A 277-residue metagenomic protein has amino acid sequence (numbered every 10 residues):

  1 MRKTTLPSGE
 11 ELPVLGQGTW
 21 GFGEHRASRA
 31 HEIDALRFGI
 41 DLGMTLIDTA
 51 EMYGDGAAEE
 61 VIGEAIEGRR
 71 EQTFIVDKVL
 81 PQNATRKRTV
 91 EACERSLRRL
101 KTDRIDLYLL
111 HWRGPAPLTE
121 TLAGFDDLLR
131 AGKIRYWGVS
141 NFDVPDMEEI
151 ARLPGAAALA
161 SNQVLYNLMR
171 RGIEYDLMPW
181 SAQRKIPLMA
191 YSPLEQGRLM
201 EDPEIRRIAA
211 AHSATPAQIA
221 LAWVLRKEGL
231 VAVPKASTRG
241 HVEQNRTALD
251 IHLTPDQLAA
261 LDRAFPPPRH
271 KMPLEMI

Functional and structural regions predicted by a protein language model:
M1-T73, M276-I277: N-terminal binding-site loop/beta-alpha segment at the start of enzyme catalytic domains that lines or forms
K3, R113-I277: Beta/alpha (TIM)-barrel catalytic core signal, keyed to glycine-rich beta->alpha loops juxtaposed to Asp/Glu that bind
P7, D41, G63-E71, E94-D103 (+3 more regions): Acidic (Asp/Glu)-rich catalytic clusters
E10-L15, G43-L46, R70-T73, T102-D106 (+4 more regions): Short, well-ordered coil/turn segments that N-cap beta-strands
G18-A30, D77-K87, H111, A116: Active-site mouth loops of central-metabolism enzymes
R26-G39, T85-L100, M147-E149: Short, acidic/polar
Q72-A84, L107-H111, N141, V164-Y166: A short, structured active-site edge motif that brings together acidic residues
L100-A116: Active-site groove signature of glycoside hydrolases
